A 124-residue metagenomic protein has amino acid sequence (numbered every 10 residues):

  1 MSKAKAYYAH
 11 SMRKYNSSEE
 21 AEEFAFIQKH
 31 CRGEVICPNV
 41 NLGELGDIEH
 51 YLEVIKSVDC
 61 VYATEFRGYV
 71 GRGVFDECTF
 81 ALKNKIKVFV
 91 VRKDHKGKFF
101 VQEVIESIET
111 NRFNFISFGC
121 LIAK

Functional and structural regions predicted by a protein language model:
M1-K124: Conserved catalytic or regulatory cores that recognize and/or transform ribose-phosphate-containing ligands
